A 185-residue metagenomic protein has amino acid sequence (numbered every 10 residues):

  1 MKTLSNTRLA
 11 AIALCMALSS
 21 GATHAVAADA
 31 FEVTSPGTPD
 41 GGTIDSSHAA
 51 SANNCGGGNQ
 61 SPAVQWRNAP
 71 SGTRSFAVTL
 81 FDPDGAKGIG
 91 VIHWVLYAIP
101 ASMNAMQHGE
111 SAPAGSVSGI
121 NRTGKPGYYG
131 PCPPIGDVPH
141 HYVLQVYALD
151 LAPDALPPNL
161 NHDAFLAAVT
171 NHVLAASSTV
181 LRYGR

Functional and structural regions predicted by a protein language model:
K2-A11, S20-G21: Bacterial N-terminal signal peptides that target proteins for export
A17-A25: C-terminal segment of classical bacterial N-terminal signal peptides
V26-R185: N-terminus-centered regions that define maturation/targeting leaders and the start of the first functional domain
